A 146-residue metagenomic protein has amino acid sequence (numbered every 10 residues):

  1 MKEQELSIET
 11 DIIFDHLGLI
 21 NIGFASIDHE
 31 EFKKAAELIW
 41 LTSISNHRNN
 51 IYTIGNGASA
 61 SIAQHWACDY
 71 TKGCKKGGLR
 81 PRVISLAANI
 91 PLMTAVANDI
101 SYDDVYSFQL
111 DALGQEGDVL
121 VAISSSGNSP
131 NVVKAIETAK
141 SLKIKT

Functional and structural regions predicted by a protein language model:
M1-I27: Generic N-terminal amphipathic, Lys/Arg-enriched alpha-helix
E37-G114: Glycine-rich, small/polar surface segments that engage phosphate groups of diverse ligands
S59-Q64, N128-A135: Short glycine/serine/threonine-rich phosphate/pyrophosphate-binding segments that cradle anionic phosphate groups
T71, I136-K143: Surface-exposed amphipathic alpha-helices with a cationic face
V121, A135-I136: PRPP/pyrophosphate-binding module of the type I phosphoribosyltransferase fold
